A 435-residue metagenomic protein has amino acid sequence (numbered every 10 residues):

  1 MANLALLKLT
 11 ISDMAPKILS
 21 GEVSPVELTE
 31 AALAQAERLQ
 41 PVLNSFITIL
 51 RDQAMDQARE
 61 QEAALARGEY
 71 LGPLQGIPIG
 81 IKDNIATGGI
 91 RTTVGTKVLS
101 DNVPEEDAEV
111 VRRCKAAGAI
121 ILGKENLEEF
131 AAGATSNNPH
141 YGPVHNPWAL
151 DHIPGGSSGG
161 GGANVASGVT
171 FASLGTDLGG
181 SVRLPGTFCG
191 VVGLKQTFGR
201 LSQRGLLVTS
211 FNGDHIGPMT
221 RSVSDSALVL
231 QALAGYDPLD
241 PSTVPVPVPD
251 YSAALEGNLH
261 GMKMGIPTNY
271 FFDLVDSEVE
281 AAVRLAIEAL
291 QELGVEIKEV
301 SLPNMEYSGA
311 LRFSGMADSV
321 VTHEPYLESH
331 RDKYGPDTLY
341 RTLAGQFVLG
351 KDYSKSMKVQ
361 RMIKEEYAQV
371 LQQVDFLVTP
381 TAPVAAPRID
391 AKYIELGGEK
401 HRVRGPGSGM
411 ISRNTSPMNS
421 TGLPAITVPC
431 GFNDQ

Functional and structural regions predicted by a protein language model:
M1-D56, E292-G294: An N-terminal boundary/leader segment
L7, G76, G213-H215, P238-F313 (+1 more regions): Gly/Ser-rich, acidic/histidine-flanked active-site/gating loops
M14-S20, G80, V98-N102, D214-R221 (+1 more regions): Short, well-ordered beta-strand elements within core beta-sheets of diverse protein domains
G21, A32, G76, A116 (+4 more regions): Glycine-rich, small-residue loops and helix-cap segments that act as flexible hinges at active-site edges
P25-E30, R59, A253, V275-S301 (+3 more regions): Acyltransferase
Q61-I77, D225, L255-G265: Immediate post-signal peptide segment of exported/extracytoplasmic ligand-binding proteins
P73-V110, N137: Enzymes and membrane/adaptor proteins characterized by extended Gly/Ser/Thr/Asp/Glu-rich, aromatic-dotted
P104-P238, N419-Q435: Short glycine/serine-rich loop segments
